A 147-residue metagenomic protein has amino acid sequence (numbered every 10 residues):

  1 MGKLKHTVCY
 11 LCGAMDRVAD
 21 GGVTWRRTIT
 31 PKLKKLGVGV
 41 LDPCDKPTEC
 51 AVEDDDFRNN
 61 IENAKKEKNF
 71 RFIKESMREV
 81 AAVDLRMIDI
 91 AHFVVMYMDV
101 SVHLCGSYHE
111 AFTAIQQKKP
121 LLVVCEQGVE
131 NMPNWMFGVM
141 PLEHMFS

Functional and structural regions predicted by a protein language model:
M1-S147: Conserved catalytic or regulatory cores that recognize and/or transform ribose-phosphate-containing ligands
